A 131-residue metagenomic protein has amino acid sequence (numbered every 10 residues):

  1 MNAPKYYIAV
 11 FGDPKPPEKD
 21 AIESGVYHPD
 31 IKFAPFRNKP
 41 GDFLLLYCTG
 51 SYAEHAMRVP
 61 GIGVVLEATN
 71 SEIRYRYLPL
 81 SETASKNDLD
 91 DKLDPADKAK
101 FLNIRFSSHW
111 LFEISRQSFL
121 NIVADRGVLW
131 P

Functional and structural regions predicted by a protein language model:
M1-P40, E113-I114, F119-P131: Compositionally biased, charged N-terminal/linker segments
I8, A21, L46, M57-V59 (+1 more regions): Compositionally biased, low-complexity repeat tracts
V10-G12, Y47, L78: Structured loops at beta-to-helix junctions and adjacent beta-edge loops in soluble globular domains
D13, C48-G50, L66-E67: Short, flexible loop/turn elements at secondary-structure junctions
A34-Y52: Short coil-to-beta transition motif at edge beta-strands of beta-rich domains
A56-P131: Aromatic- and Lys/Arg-enriched surface recognition patch
